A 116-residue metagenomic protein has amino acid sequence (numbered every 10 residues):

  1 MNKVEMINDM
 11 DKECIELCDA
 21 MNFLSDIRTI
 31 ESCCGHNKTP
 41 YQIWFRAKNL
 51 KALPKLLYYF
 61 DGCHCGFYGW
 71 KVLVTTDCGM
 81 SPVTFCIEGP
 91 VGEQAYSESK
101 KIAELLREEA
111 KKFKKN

Functional and structural regions predicted by a protein language model:
M1-N116: Structured alpha/beta or helical-core interaction and ligand-binding surfaces enriched in interleaved
